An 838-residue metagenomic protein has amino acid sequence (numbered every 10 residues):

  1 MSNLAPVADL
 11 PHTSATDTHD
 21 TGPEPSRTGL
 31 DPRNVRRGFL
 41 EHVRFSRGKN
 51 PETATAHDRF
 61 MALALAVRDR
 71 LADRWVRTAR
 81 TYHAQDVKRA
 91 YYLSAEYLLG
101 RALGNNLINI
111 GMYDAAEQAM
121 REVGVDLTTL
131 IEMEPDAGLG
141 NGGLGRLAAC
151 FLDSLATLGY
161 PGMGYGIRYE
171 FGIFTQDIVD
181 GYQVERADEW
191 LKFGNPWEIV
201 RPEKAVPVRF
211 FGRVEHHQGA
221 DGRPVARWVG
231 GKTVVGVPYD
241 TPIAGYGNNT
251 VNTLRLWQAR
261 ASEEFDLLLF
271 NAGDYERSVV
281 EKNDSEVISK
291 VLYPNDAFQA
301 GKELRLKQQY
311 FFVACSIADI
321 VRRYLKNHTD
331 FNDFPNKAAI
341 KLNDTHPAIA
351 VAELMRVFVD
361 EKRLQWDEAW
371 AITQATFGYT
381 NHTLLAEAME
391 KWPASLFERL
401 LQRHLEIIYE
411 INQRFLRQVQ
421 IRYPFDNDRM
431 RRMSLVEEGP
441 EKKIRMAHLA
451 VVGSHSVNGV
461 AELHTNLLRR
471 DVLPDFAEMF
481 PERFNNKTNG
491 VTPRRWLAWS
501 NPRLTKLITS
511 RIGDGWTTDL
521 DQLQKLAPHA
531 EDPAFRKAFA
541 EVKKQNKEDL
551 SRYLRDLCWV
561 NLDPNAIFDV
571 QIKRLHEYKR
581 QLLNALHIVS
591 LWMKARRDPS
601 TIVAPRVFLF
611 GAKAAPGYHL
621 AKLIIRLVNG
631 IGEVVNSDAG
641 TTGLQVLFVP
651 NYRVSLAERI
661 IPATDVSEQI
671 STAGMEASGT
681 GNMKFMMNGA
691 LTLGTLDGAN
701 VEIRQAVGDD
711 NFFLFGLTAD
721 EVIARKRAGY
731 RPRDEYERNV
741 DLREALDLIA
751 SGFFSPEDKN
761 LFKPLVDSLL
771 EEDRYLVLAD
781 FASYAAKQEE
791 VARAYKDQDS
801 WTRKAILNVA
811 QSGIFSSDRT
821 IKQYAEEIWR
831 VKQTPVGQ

Functional and structural regions predicted by a protein language model:
S2-Q838: A conserved ligand/cofactor-binding region detector
